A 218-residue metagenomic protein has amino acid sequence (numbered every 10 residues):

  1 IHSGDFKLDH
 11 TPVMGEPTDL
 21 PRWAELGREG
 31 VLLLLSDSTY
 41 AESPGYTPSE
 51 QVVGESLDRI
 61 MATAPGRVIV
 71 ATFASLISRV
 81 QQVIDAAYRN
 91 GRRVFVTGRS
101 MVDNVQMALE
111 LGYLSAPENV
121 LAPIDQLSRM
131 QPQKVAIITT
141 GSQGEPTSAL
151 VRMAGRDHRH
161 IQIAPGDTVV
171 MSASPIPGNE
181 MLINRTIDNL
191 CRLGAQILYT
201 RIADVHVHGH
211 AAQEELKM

Functional and structural regions predicted by a protein language model:
I1-R129, S148-Q162, M181-R185: His/Asp/Glu-rich metal-coordinating catalytic cores of metallo-dependent phosphodiesterases/hydrolases acting on
K7-D9, T39, Q143, I176 (+1 more regions): Catalytic metal-binding/acid-base residues of hydrolase active sites
L32-L34, R67-V70, R93-V94, K134-I137 (+3 more regions): Structural motif
T72-A74, R99, T139-Q143, S172-I176: Structural motif
V135-I138, S142-E145, A154-G155, M181 (+2 more regions): Extended redox/cofactor-interaction regions of prokaryotic respiratory oxidoreductases
Q162-G166, L190: ATP-dependent carboxylate-amine ligase
N179-A195: Metal-dependent catalytic core segments for phosphate chemistry
L190-M218: Generic long, charged, amphipathic alpha-helical segments
